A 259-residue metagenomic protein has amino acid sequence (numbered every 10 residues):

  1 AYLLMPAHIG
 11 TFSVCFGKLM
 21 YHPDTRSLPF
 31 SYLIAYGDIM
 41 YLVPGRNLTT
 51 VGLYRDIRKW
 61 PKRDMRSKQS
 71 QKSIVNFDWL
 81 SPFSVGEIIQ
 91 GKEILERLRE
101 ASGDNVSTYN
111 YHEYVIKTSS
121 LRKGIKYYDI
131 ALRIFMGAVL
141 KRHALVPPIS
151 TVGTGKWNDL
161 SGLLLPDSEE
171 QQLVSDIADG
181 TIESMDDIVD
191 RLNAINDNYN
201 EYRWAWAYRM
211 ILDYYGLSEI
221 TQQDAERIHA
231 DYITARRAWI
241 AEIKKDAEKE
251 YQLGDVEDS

Functional and structural regions predicted by a protein language model:
A1-E100: Glycine-rich hexapeptide-repeat left-handed beta-helix
Y2, Y21, Y32, Y36 (+9 more regions): Sequence-level detector for tyrosine residue identity
D56, V75, G153, N200-Y202 (+1 more regions): Acidic, low-complexity intrinsically disordered regions
P61, L80, N158, A205-A207 (+1 more regions): Short linear interaction motif-like sites in intrinsically disordered regions of transcription factors
D64, F83, S161, Y208-M210 (+1 more regions): Short, isolated positions within intrinsically disordered regulatory regions of eukaryotic proteins
N105-L192, Y199: Extended alpha-helical coiled-coil/bundle linker/stalk regions that scaffold oligomerization and domain organization
Q172-S259: C-terminal amphipathic alpha-helical interaction region
